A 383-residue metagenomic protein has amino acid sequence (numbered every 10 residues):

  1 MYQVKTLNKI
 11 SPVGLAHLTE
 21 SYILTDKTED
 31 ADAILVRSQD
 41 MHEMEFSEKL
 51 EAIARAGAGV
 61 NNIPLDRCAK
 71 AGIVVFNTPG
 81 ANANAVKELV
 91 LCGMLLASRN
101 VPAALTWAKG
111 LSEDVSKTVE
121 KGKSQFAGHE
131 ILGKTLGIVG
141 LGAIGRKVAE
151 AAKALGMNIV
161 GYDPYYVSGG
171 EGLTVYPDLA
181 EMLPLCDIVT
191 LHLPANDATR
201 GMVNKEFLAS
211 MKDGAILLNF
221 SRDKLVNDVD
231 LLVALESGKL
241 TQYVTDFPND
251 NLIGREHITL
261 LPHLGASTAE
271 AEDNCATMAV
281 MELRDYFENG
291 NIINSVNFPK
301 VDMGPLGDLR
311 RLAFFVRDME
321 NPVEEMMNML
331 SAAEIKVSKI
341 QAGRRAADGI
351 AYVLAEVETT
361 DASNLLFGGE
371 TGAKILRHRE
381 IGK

Functional and structural regions predicted by a protein language model:
M1-T78, P184, N204-A209, I340 (+2 more regions): An N-terminal-biased, well-structured beta-alpha scaffold segment characteristic of Rossmann-like dinucleotide-binding
Q39-M44, V160, P164-L252, S267: Rossmann-like adenosine-cofactor binding region
P79-T135, N294-S295: Phosphate-binding beta-alpha-beta segment of Rossmann-like dinucleotide-binding domains, i.e., the NAD(P)
K87-T106, A152-M157, M278-N291, M327-S331: Oxidoreductase and adenylate-handling cofactor-binding alpha/beta cores
L141-G142: Glycine-rich Rossmann-fold phosphate-binding loop(s) that bind the pyrophosphate of adenine dinucleotide cofactors
G145-R146: N-terminal Rossmann-fold NAD(P) dinucleotide-binding loop
N158, D213-R311, F315-R317, N328-M329 (+2 more regions): Rossmann-like dinucleotide-binding domain for NAD(H)/NADP(H)
M319-K339: Short amphipathic alpha-helix segments
